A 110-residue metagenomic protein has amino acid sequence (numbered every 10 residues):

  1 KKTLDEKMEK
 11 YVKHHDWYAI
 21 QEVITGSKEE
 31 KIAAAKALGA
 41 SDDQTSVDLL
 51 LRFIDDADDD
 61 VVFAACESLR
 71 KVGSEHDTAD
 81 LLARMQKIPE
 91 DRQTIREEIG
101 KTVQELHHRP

Functional and structural regions predicted by a protein language model:
K2-E9, S27, T94, H108: Extended, low-complexity, acidic/polar intrinsically disordered regions that flank or interrupt HEAT/TOG/ARM solenoid
L4, A34, A65, R96-I99: Conserved hydrophobic register position within alpha-solenoid helical repeats
E9-V23, D43-D55, S74-Q86, R109-P110: Amphipathic alpha-helical scaffolding segments comprising HEAT/armadillo-like alpha-solenoid repeats
Y18-T25, E29-A40: Alpha-helical segment of the N-proximal tetratricopeptide repeat
G26-S27, A57-D58, I88-R92: Short inter-helical turns and helix N-cap capping residues of alpha-solenoid HEAT/ARM repeat scaffolds
Q93-P110: Eukaryotic acidic, Ser/Thr-rich intrinsically disordered low-complexity regions
